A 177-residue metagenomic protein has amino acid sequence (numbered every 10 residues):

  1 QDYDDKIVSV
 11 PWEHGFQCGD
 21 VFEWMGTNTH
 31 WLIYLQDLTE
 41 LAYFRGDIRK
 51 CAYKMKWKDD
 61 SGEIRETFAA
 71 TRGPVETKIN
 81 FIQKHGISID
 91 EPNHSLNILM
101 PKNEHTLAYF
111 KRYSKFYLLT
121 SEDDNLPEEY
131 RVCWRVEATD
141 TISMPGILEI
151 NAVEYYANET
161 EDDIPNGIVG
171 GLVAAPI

Functional and structural regions predicted by a protein language model:
Q1-F16: Short N-terminal edge-element motif at the start of the domain
Y3-I7, D37-A52, E137-E161: Short, solvent-exposed secondary-structure boundary/capping segments
I7-P11, N97-P101, R135: Short, acidic/hydrophobic/Gly-rich beta-strand patch recurrent on exposed beta strands that often constitutes part
H14-Q17, L107-K111: Short, well-ordered loop/turn sites that connect or cap secondary structure elements
C18-V21, T27-T39, S114-I142: Short beta-strand-centered aromatic/proline hotspots
T27-K102: Surface-exposed beta-loop interaction hotspot
R65-T67, D123-E129, I164: Acidic Ser/Thr/Pro-rich low-complexity disordered segments that often serve as glycosylated linkers/stalks around
E161-I177: Viral virion structural and adsorption modules
